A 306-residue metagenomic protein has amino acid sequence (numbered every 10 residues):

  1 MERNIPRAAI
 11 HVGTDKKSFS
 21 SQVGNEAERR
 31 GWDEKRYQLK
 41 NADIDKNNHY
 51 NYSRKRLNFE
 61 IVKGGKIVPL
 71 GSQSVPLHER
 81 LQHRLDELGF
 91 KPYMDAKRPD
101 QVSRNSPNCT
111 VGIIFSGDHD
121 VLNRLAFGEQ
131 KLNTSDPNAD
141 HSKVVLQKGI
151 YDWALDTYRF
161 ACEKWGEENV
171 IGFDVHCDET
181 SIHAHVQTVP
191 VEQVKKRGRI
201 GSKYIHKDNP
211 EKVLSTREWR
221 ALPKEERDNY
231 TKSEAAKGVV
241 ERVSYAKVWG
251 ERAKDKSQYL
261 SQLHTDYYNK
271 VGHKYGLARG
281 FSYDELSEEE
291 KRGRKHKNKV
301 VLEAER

Functional and structural regions predicted by a protein language model:
M1-R306: N-terminal nicking endonuclease/strand-transfer module with a His-rich metal-binding environment and a catalytic Tyr
